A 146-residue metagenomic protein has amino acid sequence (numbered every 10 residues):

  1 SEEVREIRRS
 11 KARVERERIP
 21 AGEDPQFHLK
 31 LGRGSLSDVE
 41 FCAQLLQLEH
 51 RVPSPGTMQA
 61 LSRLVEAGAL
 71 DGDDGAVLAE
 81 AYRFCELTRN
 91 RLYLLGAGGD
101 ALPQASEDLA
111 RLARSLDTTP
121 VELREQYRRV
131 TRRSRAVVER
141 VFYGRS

Functional and structural regions predicted by a protein language model:
S1-S146: A nucleotide- and high-energy phosphate-metabolite-utilizing enzyme signature
